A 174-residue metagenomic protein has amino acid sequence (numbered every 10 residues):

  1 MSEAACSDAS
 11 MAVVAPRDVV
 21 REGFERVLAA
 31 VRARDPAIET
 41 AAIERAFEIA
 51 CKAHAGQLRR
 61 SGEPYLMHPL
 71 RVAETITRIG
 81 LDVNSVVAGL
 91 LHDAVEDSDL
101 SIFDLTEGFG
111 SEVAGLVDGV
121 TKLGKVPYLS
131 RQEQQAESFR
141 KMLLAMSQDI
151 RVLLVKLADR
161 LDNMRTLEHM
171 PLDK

Functional and structural regions predicted by a protein language model:
M1-K174: Active-site helical microenvironments for divalent-metal-assisted chemistry
